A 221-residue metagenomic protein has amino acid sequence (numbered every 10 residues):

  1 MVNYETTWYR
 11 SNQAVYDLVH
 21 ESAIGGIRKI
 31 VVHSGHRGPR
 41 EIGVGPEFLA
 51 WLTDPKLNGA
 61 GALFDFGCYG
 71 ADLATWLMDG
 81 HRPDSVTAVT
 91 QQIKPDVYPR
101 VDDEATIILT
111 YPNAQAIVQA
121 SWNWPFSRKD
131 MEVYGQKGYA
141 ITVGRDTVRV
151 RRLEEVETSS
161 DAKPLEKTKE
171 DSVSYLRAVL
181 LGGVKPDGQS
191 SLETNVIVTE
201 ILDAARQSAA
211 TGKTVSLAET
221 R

Functional and structural regions predicted by a protein language model:
T6-V97, G212: Predominantly a Rossmann-like dinucleotide-binding segment in NAD(P)-dependent oxidoreductases
T7, P125, I197: Glycine-/small-residue-rich active-site loops that bind phosphorylated ligands and cofactors
R10, D171, S190: Residue-level signal for the nucleotide or nucleotide-sugar donor/cofactor binding architecture
E21, A178-R221: C-terminal helix-rich "cap/oligomerization" subdomain common to oxidoreductases
G70-T147, V173-K185, D203, T220-R221: Contiguous beta-strand/loop segments that form the cofactor/metal-binding neighborhood of enzyme cores
S127-E132, R151-E155, S159-D161: A short, polar/proline- and glycine-enriched secondary-structure boundary/capping micro-motif
A162-S174: Active-site loop of classical SDR/Rossmann-like NAD(P)-dependent oxidoreductases, centered on the catalytic Tyr-X3-Lys
